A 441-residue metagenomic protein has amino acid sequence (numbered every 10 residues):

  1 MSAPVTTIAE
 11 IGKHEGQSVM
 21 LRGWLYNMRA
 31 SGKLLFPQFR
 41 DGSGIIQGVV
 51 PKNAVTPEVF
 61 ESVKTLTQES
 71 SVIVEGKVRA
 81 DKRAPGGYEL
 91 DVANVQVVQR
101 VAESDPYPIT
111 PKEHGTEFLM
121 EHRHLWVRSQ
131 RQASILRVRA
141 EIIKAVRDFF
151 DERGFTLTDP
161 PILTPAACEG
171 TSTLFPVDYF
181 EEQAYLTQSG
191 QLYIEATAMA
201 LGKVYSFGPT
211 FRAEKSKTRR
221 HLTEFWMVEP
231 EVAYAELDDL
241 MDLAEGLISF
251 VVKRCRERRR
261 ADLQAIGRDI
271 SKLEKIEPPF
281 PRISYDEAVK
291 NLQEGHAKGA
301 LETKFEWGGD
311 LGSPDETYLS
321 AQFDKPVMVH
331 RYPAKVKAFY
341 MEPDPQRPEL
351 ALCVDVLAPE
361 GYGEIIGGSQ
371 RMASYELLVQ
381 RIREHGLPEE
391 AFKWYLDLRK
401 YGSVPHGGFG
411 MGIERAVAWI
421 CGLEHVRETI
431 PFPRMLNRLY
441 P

Functional and structural regions predicted by a protein language model:
A3-A233, A418: Class II aminoacyl-tRNA synthetase-like tRNA-binding/catalytic domains
Q99, V251-C255, E424: Conserved NTP-handling cores and scaffolds of large molecular machines
S134-V138, Y185, E236-L240, F280 (+3 more regions): Catalytic cores of large soluble enzymes that bind and process phosphate-bearing ligands
P160, A167-T173, L247-G361, E384-V404: Metal-assisted phosphate- and nucleotidyl-transfer catalytic regions
M199-P209, T218, L222-E236, R256 (+1 more regions): TRNA-recognition modules of translation machinery and tRNA-sensing kinases, especially anticodon-binding
A235-E245, V289: Extended, domain-scale alpha-helical bundle/helix-rich regions
